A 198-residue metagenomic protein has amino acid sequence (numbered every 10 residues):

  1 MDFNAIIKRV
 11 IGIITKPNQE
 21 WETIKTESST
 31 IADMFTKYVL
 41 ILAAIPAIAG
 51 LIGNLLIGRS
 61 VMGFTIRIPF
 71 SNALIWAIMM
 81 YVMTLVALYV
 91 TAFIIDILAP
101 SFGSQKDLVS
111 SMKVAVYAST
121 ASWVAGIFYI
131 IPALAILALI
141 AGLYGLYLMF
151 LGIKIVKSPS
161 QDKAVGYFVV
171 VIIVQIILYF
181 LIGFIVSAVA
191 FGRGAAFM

Functional and structural regions predicted by a protein language model:
D2-G103: Selected alpha-helical membrane-embedding segments in polytopic membrane proteins
E22-K25, L56-S60, G103, L151-Q161 (+1 more regions): Juxtamembrane transmembrane-helix termini
E27, M34-F35, V61, A115 (+4 more regions): Flexible domain-boundary/linker segments
S28, V39, K106, M112 (+1 more regions): Solvent-exposed, flexible loop/coil residues
P46-T84, S122-G142, Y179-M198: Membrane-helix interface segments in multi-pass membrane proteins
I94-L178: Hydrophobic alpha-helical transmembrane segments and adjacent short intramembrane/lumenal linkers of inner/organellar
